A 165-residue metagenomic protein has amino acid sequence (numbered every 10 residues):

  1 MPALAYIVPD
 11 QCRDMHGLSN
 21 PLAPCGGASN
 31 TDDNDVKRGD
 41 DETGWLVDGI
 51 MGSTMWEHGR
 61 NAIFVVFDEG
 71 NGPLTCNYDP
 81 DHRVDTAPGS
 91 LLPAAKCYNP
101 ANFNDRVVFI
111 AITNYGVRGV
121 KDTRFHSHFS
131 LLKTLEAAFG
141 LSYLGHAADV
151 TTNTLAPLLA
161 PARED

Functional and structural regions predicted by a protein language model:
M1-D165: N-terminal pro-sequences and low-complexity stem/linker regions of secreted or lumenal proteins
